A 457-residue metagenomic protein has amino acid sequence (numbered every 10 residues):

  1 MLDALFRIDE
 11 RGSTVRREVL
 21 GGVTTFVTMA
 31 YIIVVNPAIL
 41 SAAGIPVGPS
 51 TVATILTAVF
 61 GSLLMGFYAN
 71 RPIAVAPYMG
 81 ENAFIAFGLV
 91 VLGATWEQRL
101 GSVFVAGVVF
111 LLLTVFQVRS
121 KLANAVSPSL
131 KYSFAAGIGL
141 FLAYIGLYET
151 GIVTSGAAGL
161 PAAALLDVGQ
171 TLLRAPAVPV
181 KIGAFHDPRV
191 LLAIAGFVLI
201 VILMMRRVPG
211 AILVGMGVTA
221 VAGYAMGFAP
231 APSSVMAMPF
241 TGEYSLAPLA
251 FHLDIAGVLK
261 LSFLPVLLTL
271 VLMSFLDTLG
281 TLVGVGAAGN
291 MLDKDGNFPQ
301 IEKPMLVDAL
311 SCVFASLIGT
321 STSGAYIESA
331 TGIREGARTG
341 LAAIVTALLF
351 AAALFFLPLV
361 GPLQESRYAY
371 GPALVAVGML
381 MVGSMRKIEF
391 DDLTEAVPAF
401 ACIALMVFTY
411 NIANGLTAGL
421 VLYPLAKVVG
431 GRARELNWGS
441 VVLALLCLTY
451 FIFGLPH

Functional and structural regions predicted by a protein language model:
M1-P49, I182, L213-E302, C447-T449: Helix-loop-helix hairpins and the membrane-proximal interhelical loops of multi-pass alpha-helical transport proteins
L2-N36, T57, Y78-I138, A287-M385: Helix-loop-helix junctions within the multi-pass membrane cores of secondary transporters/permeases
V27-Y31, Y68-Y78, F110-L113, R207-V208 (+5 more regions): Short helix-coil transition sites and intra-membrane helix breaks within transmembrane domains of multi-pass
V34-A38, T54, S62, A83 (+10 more regions): Transmembrane alpha-helix boundary and packing residues in multipass membrane permease domains and related
A38-P49, G88-Q98, L261-L264, Q364-S366 (+1 more regions): Helix-coil boundary and interhelical linker segments in multi-pass alpha-helical membrane proteins
G44-L63: Loop-to-helix transition at the N-terminal end of transmembrane alpha-helices
G61-I73, V201-R207, L270-D277, D308-I318 (+3 more regions): Transmembrane alpha-helix interface/packing and boundary motifs in multi-pass membrane proteins, characterized by
G93-V218, I344-H457: Membrane-embedded alpha-helical modules
